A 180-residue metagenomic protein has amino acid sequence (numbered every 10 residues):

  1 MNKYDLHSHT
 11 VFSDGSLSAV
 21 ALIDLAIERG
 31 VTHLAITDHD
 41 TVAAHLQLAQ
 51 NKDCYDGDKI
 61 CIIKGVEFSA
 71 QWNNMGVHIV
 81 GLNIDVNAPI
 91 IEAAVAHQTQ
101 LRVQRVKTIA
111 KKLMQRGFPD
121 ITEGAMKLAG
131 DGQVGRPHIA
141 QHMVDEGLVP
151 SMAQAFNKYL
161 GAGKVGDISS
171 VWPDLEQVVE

Functional and structural regions predicted by a protein language model:
M1-M75, Y159-V165, P173, Q177: An N-terminally biased module of ancient metal coordination in phosphate/nucleic-acid-related enzymes
D53-E180: Extended substrate/RNA-proximal surfaces in nucleic-acid metabolism proteins
